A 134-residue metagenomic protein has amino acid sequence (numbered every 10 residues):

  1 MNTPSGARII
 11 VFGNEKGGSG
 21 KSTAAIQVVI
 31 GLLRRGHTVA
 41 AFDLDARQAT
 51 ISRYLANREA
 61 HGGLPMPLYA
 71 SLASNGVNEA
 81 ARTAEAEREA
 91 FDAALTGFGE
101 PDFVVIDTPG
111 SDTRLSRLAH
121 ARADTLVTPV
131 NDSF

Functional and structural regions predicted by a protein language model:
P4, I9-S19, I26, I30-V104 (+1 more regions): P-loop/Walker-type NTP enzyme "switch/lid" segment
G20-K21, L115: Secondary-structure boundary/capping motif
T23-A24, V28, L118, R122: Residues within well-formed alpha-helices
R35, A40, I106-F134: Conserved catalytic-core segment of NTP-binding enzymes
